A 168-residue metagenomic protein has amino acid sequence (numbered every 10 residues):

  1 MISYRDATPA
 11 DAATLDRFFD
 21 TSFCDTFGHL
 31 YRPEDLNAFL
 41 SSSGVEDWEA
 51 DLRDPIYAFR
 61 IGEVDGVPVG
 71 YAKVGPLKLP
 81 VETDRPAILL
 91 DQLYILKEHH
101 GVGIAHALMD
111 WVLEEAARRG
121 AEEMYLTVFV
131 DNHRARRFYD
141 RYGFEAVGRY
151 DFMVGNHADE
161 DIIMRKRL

Functional and structural regions predicted by a protein language model:
M1-S3: Extreme N-terminal starter segment of soluble prokaryotic enzymes
D6-P9, D16-E98, M109-W111, E115 (+3 more regions): Acetyl-CoA-dependent GNAT
T14, A107, R134: Charged catalytic carboxylate motif
G66, G70, G103-A105, G143: Conserved phosphate-binding and hydrolysis motifs of nucleotide-dependent enzymes
A87-I88, E122-Y125, F129-R136, R141-L168: C-terminal "cap" of GNAT-fold acetyltransferases
I95, I104, A121, F144: Short phosphate-binding/catalytic loops that engage adenosine nucleotides
L96-E98, V102, V130-D131: Active-site acidic-Proline motif in GNAT/NAT acetyltransferases
I104-H106, R149-Y150: A beta-strand edge to alpha-helix "cap/lid" segment located at domain peripheries
